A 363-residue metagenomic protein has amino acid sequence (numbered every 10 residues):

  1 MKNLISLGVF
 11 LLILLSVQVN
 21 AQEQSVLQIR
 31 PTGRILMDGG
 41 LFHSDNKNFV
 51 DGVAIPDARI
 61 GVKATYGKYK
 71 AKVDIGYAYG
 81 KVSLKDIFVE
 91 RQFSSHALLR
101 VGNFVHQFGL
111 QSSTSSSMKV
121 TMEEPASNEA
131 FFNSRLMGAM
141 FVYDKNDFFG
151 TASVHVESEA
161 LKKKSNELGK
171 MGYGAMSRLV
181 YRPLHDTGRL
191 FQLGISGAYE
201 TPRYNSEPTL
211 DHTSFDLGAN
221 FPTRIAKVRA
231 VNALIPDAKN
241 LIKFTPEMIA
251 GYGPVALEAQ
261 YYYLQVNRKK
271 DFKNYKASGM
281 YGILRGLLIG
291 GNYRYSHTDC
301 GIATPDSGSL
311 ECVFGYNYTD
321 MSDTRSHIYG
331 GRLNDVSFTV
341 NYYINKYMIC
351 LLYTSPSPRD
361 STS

Functional and structural regions predicted by a protein language model:
M1-L4: Positively charged n-region of N-terminal signal peptides that target proteins for export
G8-S16: Bacterial N-terminal signal peptides
V17-A21: Sec/Tat signal peptide C-region and signal peptidase I cleavage site
E23-H43, K47-A160, N166-R203, G286-N292 (+2 more regions): Outer membrane beta-barrel
S83-K85, Y173-A175, Y199, I242-F244 (+5 more regions): Transmembrane beta-barrel architecture of outer-membrane proteins
M171-N274: Surface-exposed beta-loop-beta
P208-V231, Y293-T339, Y343: Outer membrane beta-barrel transmembrane domains
Y353-T362: Conserved small/polar residues in nucleotide/adenosyl-binding loops
